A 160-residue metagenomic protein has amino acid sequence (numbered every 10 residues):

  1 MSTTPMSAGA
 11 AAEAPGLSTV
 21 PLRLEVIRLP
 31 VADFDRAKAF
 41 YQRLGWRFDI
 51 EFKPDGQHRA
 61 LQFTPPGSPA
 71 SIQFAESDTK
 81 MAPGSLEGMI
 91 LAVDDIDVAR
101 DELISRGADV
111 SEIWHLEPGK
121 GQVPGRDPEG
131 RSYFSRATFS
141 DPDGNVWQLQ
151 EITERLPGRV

Functional and structural regions predicted by a protein language model:
M1-T19, V26, F52, L91 (+1 more regions): Vicinal oxygen chelate
L17, Q62, D78-K80, D127: Short, flexible, glycine/charge-rich loop motifs used to bind or transfer phosphoryl groups or to couple energy/partner
S18-L22, R28-A70, V98, S105: Core segments of cupin and vicinal oxygen chelate
D33, D95, D141: Acidic di-acidic motifs
Q57, S85, G130-Y133: Exposed loop/turn and edge beta-strand positions of beta-sandwich/beta-sheet ligand-binding modules
S68, S77-T79, E154: Residue-level signature for short turns and capping positions that connect secondary-structure elements
E76-E102: Helix-adjacent hinge/juxtasegments
